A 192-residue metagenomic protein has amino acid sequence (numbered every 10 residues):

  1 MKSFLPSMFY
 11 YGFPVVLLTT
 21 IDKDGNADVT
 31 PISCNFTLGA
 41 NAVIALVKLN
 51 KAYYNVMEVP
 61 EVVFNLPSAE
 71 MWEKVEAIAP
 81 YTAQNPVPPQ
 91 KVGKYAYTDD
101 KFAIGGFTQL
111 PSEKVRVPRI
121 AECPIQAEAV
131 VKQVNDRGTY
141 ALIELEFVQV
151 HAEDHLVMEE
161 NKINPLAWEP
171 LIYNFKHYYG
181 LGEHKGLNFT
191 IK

Functional and structural regions predicted by a protein language model:
M1-K192: Basic, polyanion-binding surface patches
